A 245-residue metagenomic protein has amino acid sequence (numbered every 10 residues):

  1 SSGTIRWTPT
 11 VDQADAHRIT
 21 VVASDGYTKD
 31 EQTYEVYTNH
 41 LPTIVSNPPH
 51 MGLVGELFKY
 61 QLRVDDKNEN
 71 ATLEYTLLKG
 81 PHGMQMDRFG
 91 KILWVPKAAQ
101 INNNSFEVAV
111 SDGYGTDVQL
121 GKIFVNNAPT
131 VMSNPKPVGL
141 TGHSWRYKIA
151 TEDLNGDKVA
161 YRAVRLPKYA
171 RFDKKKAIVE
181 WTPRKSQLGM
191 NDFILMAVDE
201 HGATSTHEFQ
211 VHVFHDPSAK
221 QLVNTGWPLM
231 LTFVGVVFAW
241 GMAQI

Functional and structural regions predicted by a protein language model:
S1-R6, T76-I92, A163-V179: Low-complexity "stalk/linker" and mucin-like segments enriched in Ser/Thr/Pro/Ala/Gly
T4-A14, K91-I101, I178-L188: Extracellular/luminal low-complexity segments enriched in Ser/Thr/Pro
D15-I19, N102-F106, G189-F193: Exposed beta-strand face motif in extracellular beta-rich ectodomains
T28, V64-E74, G115, T151-A160: Extracellular acidic loop/turn motifs
D30-T38, G115-N126, A203-F214: C-terminal edge beta-strand
P42-T43, M84, P129-T130, V159 (+1 more regions): Proline-centered linker/hinge motifs at extracellular inter-domain junctions
F214-Q244: C-terminal cell-surface addressing/anchoring modules of secreted/extracellular proteins
